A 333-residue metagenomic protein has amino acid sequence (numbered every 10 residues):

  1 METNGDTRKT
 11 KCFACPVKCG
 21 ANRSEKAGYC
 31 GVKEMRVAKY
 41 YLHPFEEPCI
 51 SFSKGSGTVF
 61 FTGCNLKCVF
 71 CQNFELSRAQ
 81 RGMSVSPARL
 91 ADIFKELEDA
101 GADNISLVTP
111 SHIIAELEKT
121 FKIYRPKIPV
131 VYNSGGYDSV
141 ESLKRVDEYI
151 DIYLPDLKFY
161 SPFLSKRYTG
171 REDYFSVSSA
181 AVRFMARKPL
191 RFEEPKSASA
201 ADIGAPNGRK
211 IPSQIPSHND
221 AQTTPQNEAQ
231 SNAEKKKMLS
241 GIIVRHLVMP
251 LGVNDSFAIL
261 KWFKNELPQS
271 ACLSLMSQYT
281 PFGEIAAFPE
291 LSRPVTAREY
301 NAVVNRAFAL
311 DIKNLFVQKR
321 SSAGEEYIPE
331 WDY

Functional and structural regions predicted by a protein language model:
M1-K26, R191-I215, D220, N227-G241 (+1 more regions): Auxiliary Fe-S-binding modules of radical SAM enzymes
G31-I152, P162, A198-D202, Q214 (+2 more regions): Conserved Radical SAM active-site core
G57, I105, V130-Y132, Y153-P155 (+3 more regions): Hydrophobic faces of well-ordered beta-strands that scaffold small-molecule active sites in alpha/beta enzyme cores
F61, T109-S111, Y132-G136, L157 (+3 more regions): A cross-domain feature marking catalytic cores of carbohydrate-active enzymes and several ubiquitous metabolic/repair
L76-R89, T109-A115, L164-R187, L251-F257 (+1 more regions): Conserved non-cysteine loop/helix-boundary elements of the Radical SAM core domain that shape
I114, Y137-V140, L157-F175, I242-V244 (+2 more regions): Conserved radical SAM core fold
T120-P129, A180-A186, A297-V303: Alpha-helix-loop-beta-strand connector modules within alpha/beta enzyme cores
D147-S161, S270-Y279: Non-cysteine beta-strand/loop elements that form the S-adenosyl-L-methionine
